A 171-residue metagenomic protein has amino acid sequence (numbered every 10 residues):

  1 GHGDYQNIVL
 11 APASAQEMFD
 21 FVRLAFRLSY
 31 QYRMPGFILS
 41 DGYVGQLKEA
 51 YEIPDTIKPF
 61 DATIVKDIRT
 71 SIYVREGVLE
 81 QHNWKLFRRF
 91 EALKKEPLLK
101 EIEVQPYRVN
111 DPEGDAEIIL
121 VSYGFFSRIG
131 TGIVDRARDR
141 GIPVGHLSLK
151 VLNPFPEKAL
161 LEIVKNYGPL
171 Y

Functional and structural regions predicted by a protein language model:
G1-D41: Conserved thiamine diphosphate
H2-G3, E91-Y171: Thiamine diphosphate
A11-S14, L39-G42, A62, Y123 (+1 more regions): Fold-independent oxyanion-binding glycine-rich loops and adjacent beta-strand/coil segments at enzyme active sites
A13, I57-F60, F155: Short coil/turn linker and secondary-structure boundary residues
A15-M18, V22, S29, R75 (+5 more regions): Generic structural signal for well-ordered, non-membrane alpha-helical segments in soluble metabolic enzymes
D20-R23, L47-P54, G132: Short acidic, glycine/serine/threonine-rich loops at helix termini
R27-Q31, T56-P59, R138-G141, V164-N166: Short, low-complexity, polar/charged sequence segments that are solvent-exposed and flexible
R33-V109: Conformationally flexible catalytic loops at phosphate/diphosphate-handling active centers
